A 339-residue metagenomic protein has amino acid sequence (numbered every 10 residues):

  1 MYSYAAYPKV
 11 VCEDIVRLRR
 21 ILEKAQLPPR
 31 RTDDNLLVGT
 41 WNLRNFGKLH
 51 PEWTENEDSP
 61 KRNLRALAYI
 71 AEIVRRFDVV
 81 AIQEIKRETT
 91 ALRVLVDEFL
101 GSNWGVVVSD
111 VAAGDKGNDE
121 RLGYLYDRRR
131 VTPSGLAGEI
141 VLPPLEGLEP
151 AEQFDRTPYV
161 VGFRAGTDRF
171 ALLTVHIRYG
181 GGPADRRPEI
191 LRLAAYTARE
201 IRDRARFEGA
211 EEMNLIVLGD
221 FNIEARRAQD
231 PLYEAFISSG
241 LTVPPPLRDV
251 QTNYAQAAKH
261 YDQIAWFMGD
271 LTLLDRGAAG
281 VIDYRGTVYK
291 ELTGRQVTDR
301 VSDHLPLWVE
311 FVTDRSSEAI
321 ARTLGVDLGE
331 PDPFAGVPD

Functional and structural regions predicted by a protein language model:
M1-A25, R199-I216, I223-D339: Metal-dependent phosphoester-hydrolase catalytic domains
D14, E23, A81, I85-D168: Structured beta-strand-rich core segments of catalytic domains in phosphoester-bond hydrolases
P29-D34, I73-R75, F99-G101, D115-D119 (+6 more regions): Extracellular/periplasmic catalytic domains that process cell-envelope and extracellular macromolecules
N35-K48, G135-E139, R169-Y179: Active-site-proximal beta-strand elements of phosphoester/diester hydrolases
V38-L43, I70-R93, L125, L172 (+4 more regions): Active-site beta-strand/loop signature of hydrolases that rely on acidic residues for catalysis
L43-L64, E146-P150, G181: Acidic/histidine-rich helix-loop elements that form or flank divalent-metal/phosphate-binding sites at the catalytic
K48-L49, T89-L92, D115-N118, G181-A184 (+4 more regions): Extracytoplasmic/secreted cell-surface and envelope-processing proteins
E52, E84, A165-A195, A321 (+1 more regions): Metal-dependent phosphoester/phosphodiester hydrolase catalytic core
